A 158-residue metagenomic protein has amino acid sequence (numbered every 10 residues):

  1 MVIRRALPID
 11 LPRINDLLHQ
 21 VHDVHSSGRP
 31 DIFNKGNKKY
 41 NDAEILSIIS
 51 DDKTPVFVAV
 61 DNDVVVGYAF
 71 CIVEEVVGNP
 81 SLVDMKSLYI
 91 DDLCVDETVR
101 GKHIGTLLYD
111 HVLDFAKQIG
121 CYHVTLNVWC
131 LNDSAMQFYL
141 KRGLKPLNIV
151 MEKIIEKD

Functional and structural regions predicted by a protein language model:
V2-D16, H25: A short beta-loop-alpha structural element at the N-terminal edge of CoA-dependent acyl/N-acetyltransferase catalytic
D23-I45: Conserved GNAT-fold acetyl-CoA-binding loop/helix
A43-V58, Y89: A short helix-loop-beta-strand connector motif used in the catalytic cores of GNAT acetyltransferases and, in some
V58, V64-V73, Y89, C94: Conserved beta-strand in the GNAT
D92-V95, G101-D114, K141: Conserved acetyl-CoA-binding loop-helix of GNAT-fold acetyltransferases
T106, Q118, C130-N148: Conserved active-site alpha-helix within GNAT-family acetyltransferase domains
H111, T125-A135, E152-K157: Conserved beta-strand-loop-alpha-helix junction that forms the acyl-donor binding cleft
A116-N127: Conserved GNAT acetyl-CoA-binding A-motif
